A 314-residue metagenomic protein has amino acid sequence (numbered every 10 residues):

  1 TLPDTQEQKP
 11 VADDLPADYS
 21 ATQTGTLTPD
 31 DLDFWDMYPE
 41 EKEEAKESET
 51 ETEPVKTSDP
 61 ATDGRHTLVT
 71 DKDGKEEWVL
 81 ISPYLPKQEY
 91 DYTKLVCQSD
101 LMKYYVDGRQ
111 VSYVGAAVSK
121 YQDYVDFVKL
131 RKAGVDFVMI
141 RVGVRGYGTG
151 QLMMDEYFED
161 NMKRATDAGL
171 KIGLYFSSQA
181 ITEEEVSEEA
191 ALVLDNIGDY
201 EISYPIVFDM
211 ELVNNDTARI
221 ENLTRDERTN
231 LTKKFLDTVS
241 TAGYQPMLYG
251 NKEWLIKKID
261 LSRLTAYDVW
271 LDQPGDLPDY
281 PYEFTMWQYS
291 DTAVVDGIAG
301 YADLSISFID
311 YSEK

Functional and structural regions predicted by a protein language model:
T1, E77-S82, D155-E159: An N-terminal domain-start capping segment
T1-Q8, V239: Gram-positive cell-envelope targeting signals
A12-A21, G25-P39, E51-G115, L264-K314: Functionally critical loop-and-helix segments that line ligand-binding/catalytic clefts of soluble enzyme domains
T67-D73, P86-S99, F127-K132, N161-K163 (+2 more regions): Short low-complexity stretches enriched in small and charged residues
G108, S112-T232, S240-A242: Substrate-binding cleft of extracellular glycoside hydrolase catalytic domains
D199-I206, M210-K314: Surface-exposed substrate-engagement region within the catalytic domains of secreted or surface-exposed extracellular
